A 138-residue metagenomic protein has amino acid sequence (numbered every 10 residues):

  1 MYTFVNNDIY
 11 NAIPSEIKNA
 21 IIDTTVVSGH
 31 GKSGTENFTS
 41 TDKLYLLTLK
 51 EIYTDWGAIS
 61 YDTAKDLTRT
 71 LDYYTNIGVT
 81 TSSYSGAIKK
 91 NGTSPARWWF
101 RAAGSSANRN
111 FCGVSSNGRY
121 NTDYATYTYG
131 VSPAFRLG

Functional and structural regions predicted by a protein language model:
M1-G138: Collagenous Gly-X-Y triple-helix signature in extracellular proteins
